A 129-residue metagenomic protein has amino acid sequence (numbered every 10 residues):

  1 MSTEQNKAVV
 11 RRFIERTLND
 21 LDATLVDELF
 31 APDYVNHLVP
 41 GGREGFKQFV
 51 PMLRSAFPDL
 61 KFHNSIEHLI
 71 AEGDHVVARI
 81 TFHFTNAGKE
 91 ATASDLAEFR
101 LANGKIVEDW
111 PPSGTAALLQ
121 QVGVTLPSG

Functional and structural regions predicted by a protein language model:
M1-G129: C-terminal and inter-domain tail/linker signature
